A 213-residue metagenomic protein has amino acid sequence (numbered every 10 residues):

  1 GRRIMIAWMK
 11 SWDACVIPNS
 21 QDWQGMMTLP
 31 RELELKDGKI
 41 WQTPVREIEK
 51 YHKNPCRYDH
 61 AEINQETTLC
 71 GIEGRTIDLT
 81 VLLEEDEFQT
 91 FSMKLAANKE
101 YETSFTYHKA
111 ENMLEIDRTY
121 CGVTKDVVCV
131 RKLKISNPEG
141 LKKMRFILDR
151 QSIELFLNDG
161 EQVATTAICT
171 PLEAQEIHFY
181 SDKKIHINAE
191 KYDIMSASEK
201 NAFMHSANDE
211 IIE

Functional and structural regions predicted by a protein language model:
G1-E213: Beta-rich accessory regions
